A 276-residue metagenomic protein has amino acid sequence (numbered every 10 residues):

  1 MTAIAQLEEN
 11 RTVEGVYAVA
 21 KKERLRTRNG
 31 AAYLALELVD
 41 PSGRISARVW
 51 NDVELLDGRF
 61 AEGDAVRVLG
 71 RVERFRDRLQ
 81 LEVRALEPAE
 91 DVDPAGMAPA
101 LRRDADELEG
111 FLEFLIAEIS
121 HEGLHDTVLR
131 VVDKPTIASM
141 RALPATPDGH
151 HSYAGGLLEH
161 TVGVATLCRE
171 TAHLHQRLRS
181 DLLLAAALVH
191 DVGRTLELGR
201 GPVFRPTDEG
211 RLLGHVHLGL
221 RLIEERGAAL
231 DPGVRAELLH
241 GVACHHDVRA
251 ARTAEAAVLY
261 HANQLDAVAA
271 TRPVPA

Functional and structural regions predicted by a protein language model:
M1-V13: OB-fold nucleic-acid-binding modules
Y17, G63, V164, N263: Divalent metal-coordination and catalytic microenvironments
K21-A32, I45-R48, D52-A98: OB-fold single-stranded nucleic acid-binding module
A35-D40: Short, acidic/hydrophobic/Gly-rich beta-strand patch recurrent on exposed beta strands that often constitutes part
Q80-P144, L218: Extended, charge-rich, solvent-exposed interface segments
L124-L167, V192-G193: A short mid-domain helix/strand-loop element embedded in enzyme catalytic domains that forms or borders the active-site
D148-G149, Y153-G155, E159-H160, R169-P275: Divalent metal-dependent catalytic cores for phosphoryl transfer on phosphate-bearing substrates
